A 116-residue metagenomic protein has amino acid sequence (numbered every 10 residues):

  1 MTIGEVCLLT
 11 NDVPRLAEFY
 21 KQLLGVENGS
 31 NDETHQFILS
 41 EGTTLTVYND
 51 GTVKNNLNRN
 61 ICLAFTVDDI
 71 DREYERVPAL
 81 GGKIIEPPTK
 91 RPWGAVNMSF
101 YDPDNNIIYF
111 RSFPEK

Functional and structural regions predicted by a protein language model:
M1-A17, I61-L63, P114-K116: N-terminal beta-strand motif that seeds the catalytic metal site of vicinal oxygen chelate
M1-T2, N55-N60, R91-P92: Short glycine-enriched loop/turn motifs at secondary-structure junctions
C7-L45, D50: Core segments of cupin and vicinal oxygen chelate
L8-L9, S30, P92, S99 (+1 more regions): Short beta->alpha transition motifs characteristic of CBS
V13, L63-I107: Vicinal oxygen chelate
N28, Q36-F37, T52-N55, K90 (+1 more regions): Short secondary-structure boundary/capping segments
F37-G42, F100-P103, F113: Active-site beta-strand termini and strand-to-loop segments that position acidic
T43-T46, N55, N105-N106: Short, charged/polar, Gly/Pro-enriched secondary-structure boundary elements
